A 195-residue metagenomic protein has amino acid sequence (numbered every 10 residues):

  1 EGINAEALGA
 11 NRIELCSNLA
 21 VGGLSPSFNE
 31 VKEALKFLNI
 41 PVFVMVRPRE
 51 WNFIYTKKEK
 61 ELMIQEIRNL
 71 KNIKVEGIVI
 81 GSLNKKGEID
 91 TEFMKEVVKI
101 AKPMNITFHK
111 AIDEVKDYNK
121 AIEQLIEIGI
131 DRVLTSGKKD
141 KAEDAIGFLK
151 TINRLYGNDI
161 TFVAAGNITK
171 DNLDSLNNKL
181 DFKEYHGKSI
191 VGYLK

Functional and structural regions predicted by a protein language model:
E1-L8, Y55-N69, D113-I128, K150-A164 (+1 more regions): Catalytic cores of alpha/beta
G2-I3, L19-F43, K58-E61, L83-K102 (+4 more regions): Active-site-adjacent beta->alpha loops and helix N-cap segments on the catalytic face of soluble alpha/beta enzymes
L8-G23, N69, I73-K85, I128-E143 (+2 more regions): Glycine-rich phosphate-binding active-site loops on the catalytic face of alpha/beta enzymes
A10-R12, V44-R47, V75-E76, K99-P103 (+2 more regions): A short alpha-helix capping/helix-coil boundary motif
C16-N18, R49-N52: Glycine-/proline-rich flexible loop or hinge segments
L38-W51, I100-I112, Y156-A165: Short beta-strand/loop segments at the ligand-binding rim of alpha/beta enzyme cores
